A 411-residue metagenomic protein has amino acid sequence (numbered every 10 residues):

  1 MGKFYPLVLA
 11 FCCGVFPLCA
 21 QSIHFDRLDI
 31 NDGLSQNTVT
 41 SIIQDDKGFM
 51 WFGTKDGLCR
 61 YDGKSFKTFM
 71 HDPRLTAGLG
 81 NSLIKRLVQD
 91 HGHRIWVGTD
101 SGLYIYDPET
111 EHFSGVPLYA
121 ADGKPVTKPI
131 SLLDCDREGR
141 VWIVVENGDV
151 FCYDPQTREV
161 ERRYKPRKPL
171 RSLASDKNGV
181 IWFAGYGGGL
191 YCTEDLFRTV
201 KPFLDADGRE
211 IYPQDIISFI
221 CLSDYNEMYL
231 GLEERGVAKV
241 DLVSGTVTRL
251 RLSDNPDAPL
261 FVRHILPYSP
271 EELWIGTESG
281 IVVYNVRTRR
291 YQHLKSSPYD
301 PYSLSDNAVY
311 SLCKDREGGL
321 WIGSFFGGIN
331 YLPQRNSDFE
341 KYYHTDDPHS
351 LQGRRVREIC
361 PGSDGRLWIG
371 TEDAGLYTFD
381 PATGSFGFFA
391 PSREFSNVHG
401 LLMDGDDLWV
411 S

Functional and structural regions predicted by a protein language model:
M1-S411: Carboxylate-rich, polar loop motifs that coordinate divalent cations or form catalytic acidic clusters
